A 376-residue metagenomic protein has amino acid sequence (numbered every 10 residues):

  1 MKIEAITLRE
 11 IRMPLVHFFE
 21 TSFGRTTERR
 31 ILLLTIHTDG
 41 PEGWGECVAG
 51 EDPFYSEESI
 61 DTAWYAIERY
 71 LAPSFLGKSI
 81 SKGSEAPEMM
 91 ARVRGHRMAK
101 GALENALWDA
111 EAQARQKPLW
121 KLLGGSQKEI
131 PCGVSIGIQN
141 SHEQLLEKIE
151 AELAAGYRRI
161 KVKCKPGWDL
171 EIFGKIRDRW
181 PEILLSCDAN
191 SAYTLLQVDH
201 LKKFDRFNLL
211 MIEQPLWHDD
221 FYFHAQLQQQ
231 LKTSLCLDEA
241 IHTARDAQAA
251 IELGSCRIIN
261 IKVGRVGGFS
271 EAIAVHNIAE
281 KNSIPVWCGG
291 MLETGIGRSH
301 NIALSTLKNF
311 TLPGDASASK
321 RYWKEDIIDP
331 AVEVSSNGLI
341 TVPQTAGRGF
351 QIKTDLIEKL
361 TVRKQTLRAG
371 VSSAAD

Functional and structural regions predicted by a protein language model:
I3, L34, G40, L71 (+10 more regions): Conserved, mostly hydrophobic/aromatic
E4-L15, I31, D39, L253 (+1 more regions): Flexible C-terminal active-site loop/helix
A5, H37, E42-A114: Metal- or metallocofactor-binding catalytic centers and their adjacent structured scaffolds across diverse enzyme
S22-T27, A346: Short Gly/Pro-enriched turn/cap motifs at secondary-structure boundaries
G45, C132-I136, I160-V162, L185-A189 (+5 more regions): Hydrophobic faces of well-ordered beta-strands that scaffold small-molecule active sites in alpha/beta enzyme cores
L71-P73, D219-C236, I241-L339: Shared catalytic-loop signature of beta/alpha-barrel
R94, E104-I136: Glycine-rich, aromatic-flanked loop segments that form ligand/cofactor-binding clefts across common enzyme folds
K121-L231: Metal-dependent enolase-superfamily TIM-barrel catalytic cores that perform enediolate-based chemistry
